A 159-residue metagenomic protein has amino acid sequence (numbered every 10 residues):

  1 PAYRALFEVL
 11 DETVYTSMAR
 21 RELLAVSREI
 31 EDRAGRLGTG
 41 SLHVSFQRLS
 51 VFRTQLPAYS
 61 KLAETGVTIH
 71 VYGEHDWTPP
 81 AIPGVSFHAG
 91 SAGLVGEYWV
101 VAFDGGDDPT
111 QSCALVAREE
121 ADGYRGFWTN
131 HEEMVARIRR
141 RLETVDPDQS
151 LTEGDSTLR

Functional and structural regions predicted by a protein language model:
P1-R159: PLD/PLD-like phosphodiesterase catalytic module centered on the HKD motif
